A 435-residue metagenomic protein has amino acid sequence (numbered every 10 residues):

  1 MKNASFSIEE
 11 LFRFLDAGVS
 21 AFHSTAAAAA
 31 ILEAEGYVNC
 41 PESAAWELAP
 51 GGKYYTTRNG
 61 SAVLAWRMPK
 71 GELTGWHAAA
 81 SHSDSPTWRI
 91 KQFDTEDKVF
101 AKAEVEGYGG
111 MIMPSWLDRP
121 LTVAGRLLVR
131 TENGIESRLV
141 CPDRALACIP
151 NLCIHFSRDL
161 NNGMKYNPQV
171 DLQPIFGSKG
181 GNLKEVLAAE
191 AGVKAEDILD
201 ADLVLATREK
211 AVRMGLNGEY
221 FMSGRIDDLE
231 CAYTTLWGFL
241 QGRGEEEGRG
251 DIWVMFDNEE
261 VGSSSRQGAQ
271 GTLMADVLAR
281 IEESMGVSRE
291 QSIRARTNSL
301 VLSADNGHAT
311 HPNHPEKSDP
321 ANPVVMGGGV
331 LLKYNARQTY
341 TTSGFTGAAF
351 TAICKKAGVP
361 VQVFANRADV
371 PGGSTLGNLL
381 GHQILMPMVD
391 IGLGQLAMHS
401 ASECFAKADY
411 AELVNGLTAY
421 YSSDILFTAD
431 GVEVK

Functional and structural regions predicted by a protein language model:
M1-K435: N-terminal hydrophobic/helix-forming segments and targeting peptides
